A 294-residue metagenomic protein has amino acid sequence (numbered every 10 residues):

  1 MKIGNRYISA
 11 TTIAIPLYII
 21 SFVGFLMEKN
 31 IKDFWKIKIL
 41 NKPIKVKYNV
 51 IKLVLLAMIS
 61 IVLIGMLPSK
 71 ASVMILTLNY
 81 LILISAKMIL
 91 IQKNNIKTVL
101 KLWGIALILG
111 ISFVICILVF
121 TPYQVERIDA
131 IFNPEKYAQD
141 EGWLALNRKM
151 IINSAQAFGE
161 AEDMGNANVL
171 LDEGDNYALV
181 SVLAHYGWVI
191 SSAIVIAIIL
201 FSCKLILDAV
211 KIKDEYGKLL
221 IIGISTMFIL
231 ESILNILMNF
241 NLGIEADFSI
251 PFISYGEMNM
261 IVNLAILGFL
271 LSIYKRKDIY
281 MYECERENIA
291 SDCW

Functional and structural regions predicted by a protein language model:
M1-L26, I37-V50, G65-S72, K136-A138 (+1 more regions): Membrane-interface segments at transmembrane-helix junctions in multi-pass inner-membrane proteins
F22-K32, L81-N94, L200-I212, L270-D278: Structural signal for the C-terminal ends of transmembrane alpha-helices and the immediately following loop
E28-L55, N94-T98, D278-W294: Transmembrane signal-anchor hairpin modules in multi-pass inner-membrane enzymes, especially those that act on
I37, N235-W294: A juxtamembrane structural motif centered on a specific transmembrane helix
N49-M66, K70-V119: Hydrophobic alpha-helical segments of polytopic membrane proteins
I96-S192, Y216, L220: Hydrophobic, glycine- and aromatic-enriched re-entrant/interface helices and adjoining loop segments
H185-C203, N263: Hydrophobic alpha-helical transmembrane segments
D208-I253: Loop-to-helix entry and N-terminal half of a specific, functionally important transmembrane alpha helix in multi-pass
